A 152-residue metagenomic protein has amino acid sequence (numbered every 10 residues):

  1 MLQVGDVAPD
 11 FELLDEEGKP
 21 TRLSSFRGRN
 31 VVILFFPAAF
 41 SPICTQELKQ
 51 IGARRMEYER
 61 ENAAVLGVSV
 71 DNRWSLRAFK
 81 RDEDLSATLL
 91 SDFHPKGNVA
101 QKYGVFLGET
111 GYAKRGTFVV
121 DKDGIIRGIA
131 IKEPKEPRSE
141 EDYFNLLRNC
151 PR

Functional and structural regions predicted by a protein language model:
M1-R152: Chalcogenol-based redox active-site neighborhoods
